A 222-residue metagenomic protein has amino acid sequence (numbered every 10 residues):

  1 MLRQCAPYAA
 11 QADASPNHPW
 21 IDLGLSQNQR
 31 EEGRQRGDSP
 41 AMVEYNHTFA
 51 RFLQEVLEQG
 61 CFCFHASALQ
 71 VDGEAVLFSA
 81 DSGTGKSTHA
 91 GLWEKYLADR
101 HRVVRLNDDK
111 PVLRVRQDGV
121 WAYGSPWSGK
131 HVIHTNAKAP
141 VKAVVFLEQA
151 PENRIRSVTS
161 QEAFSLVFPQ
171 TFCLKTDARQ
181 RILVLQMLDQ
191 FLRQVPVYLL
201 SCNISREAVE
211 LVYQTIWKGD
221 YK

Functional and structural regions predicted by a protein language model:
M1-S82, L92-R102, L106, V112-K222: A noncatalytic interaction/capping subdomain that flanks phosphate/NTP-handling catalytic cores
K86: Conserved lysine of the Walker
H89: Hydrophobic positions on the alpha1 helix immediately C-terminal to the Walker A/P-loop
